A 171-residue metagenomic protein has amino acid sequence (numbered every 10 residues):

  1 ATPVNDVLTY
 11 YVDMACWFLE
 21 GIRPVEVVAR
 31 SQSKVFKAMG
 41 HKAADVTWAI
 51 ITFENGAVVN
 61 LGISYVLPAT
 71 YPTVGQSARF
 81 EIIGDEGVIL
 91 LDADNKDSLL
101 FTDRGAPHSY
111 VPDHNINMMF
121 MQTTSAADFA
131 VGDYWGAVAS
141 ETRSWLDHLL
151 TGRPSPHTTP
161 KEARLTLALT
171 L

Functional and structural regions predicted by a protein language model:
A1-S77, K161-R164: Rossmann-like dinucleotide-binding domain that binds NAD(P)(H)
W48, T52-F53, Y71, S77-H157 (+1 more regions): C-terminal glycine/acidic-rich active-site capping loop/insertion
A168-L171: Short arginine-rich
